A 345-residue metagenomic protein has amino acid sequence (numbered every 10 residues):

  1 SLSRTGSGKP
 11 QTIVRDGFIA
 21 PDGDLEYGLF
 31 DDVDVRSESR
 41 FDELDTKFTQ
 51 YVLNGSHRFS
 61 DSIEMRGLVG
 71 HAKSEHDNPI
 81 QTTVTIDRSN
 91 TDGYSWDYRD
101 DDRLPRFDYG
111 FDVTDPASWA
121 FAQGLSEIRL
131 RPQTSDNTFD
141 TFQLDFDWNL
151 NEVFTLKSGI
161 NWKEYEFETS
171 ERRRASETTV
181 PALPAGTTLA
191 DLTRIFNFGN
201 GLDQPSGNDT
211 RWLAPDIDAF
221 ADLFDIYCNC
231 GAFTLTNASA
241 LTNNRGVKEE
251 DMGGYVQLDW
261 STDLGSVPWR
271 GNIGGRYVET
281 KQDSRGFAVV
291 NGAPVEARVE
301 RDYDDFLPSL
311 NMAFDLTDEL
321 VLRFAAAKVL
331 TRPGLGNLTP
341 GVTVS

Functional and structural regions predicted by a protein language model:
S1, D31-T82, S118-R174, P205-A214 (+7 more regions): Outer-membrane beta-barrel transmembrane strands
S1-F18, D32-R36, S74-G93, Y165-A182 (+3 more regions): Outer-membrane beta-barrel and related beta-rich outer-membrane complex signature in Gram-negative bacteria
K9-V33, Y94-S126, P181-N243: Flexible glycine-rich, low-complexity coil/linker segments exposed to the extracellular/periplasmic environment
A20, L264, V290: Acidic surface patches and DE-rich sequence motifs
D24-Y27, L338-S345: Flexible glycine/proline-rich, aromatic-decorated loop/lid segments
I273-Q282: Short glycine-rich beta-strand segments
V289-A297: Short helix/strand-bridging catalytic loops that position acidic/His residues to coordinate divalent metals and engage
